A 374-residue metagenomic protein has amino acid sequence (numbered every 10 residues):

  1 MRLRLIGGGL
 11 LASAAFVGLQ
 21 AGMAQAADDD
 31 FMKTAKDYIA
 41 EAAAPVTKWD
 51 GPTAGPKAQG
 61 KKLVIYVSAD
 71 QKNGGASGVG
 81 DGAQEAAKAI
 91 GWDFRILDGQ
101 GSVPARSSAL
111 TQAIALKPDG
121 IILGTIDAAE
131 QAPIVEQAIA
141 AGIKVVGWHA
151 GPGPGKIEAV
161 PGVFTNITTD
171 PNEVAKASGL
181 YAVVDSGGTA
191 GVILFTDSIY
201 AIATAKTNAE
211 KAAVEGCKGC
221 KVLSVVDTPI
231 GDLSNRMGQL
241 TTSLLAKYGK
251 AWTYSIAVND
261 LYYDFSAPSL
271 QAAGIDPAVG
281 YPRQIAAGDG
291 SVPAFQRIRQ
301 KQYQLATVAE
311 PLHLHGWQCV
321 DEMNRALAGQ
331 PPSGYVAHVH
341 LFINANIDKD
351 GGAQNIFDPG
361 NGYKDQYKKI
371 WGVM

Functional and structural regions predicted by a protein language model:
M1-L10: Bacterial N-terminal signal peptides that target proteins for export
R4-L5, Q25-M374: A residue-level marker of the well-folded mature domains of exported/periplasmic proteins
L10-F16: Hydrophobic helical h-region of N-terminal Sec-dependent signal peptides in bacterial secretory/periplasmic proteins
F16-A24: C-terminal segment of classical bacterial N-terminal signal peptides
